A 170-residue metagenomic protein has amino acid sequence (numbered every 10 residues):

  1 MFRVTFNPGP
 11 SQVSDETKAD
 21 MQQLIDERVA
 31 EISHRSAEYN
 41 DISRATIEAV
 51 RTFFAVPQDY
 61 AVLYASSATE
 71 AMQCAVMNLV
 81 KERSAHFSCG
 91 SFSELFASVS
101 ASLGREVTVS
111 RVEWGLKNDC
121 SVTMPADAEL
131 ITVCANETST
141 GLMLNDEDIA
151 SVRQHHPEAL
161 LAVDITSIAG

Functional and structural regions predicted by a protein language model:
F2-F53, P57-V62: A glycine-/small-polar-enriched, mobile loop at the entrance of the PLP active site in fold-type I
T5-N7, V62-A65, V109-S110, T132-V133 (+1 more regions): General beta-strand structural signal in soluble alpha/beta enzymes
P10-Q12, S66-E70, G90-S93, T138-S139 (+1 more regions): Gly/Ser/Thr-rich loops at beta-strand to alpha-helix junctions that form or flank small-molecule/cofactor-binding
Q23, M77, S98, S102 (+1 more regions): Short, well-ordered alpha-helices that flank and scaffold nucleotide-derived cofactor binding pockets
S43-R44, V50, Q58-A85, C89-A97: Conserved beta-loop-alpha segment that forms the PLP phosphate-binding cup at the N-terminus of a helix
F87-R105, E113-N118: Substrate-binding/gating loop at the entrance of the active-site cleft, primarily in PLP-dependent aminotransferase-like
L116-G170: Active-site phosphate-binding strand-loop segment of PLP-dependent enzymes
